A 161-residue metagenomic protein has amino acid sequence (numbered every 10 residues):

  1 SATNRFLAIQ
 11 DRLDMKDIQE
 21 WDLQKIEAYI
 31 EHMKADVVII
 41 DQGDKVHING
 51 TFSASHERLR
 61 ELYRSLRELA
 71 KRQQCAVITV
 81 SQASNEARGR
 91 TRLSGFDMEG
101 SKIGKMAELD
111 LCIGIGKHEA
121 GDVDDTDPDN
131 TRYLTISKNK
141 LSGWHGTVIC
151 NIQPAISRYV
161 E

Functional and structural regions predicted by a protein language model:
S1-S53, E61: Conserved inter-motif catalytic segment of the P-loop NTP-binding fold
S53-R58, L93: Alpha-helix N-cap and loop-to-helix initiation/capping positions
L62-E161: Phosphate-binding/switch region of NTP-binding enzymes
